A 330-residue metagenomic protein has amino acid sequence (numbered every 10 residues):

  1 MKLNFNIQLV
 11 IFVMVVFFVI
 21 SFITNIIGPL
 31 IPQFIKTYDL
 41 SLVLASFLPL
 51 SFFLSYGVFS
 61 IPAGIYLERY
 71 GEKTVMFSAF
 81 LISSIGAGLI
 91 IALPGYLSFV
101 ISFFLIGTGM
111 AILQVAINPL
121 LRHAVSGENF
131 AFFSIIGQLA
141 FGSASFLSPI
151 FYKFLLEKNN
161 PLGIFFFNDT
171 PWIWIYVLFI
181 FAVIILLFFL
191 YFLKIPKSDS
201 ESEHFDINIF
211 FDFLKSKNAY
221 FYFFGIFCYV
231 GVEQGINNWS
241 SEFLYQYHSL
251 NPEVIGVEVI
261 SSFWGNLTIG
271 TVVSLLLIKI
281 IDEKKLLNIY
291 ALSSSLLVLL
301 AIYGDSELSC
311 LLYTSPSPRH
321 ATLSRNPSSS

Functional and structural regions predicted by a protein language model:
V15-F34, I236-S241: Extracytoplasmic
G28, K217-I260: Extracytoplasmic gate region of multi-pass secondary transporters
D39, G71, A92-P94, G304-D305: Helix-breaking motifs and short loop linkers at transmembrane-helix boundaries and internal kinks in secondary membrane
L50-A63, S261, G265-V273: Central cavity-lining transmembrane alpha-helices of secondary-active solute carriers, predominantly the Major
I61-F80, A87-I90: Conserved MFS/SLC helix-loop-helix module at the cytosolic interface between two early adjacent transmembrane helices
M76-G88, L287-L299: Structural signature of the two symmetry-related core transmembrane helices
G137, F141-Y191: Helix-loop-helix hairpin linking two adjacent transmembrane segments in secondary transporters
Y313-H320: Conserved small/polar residues in nucleotide/adenosyl-binding loops
